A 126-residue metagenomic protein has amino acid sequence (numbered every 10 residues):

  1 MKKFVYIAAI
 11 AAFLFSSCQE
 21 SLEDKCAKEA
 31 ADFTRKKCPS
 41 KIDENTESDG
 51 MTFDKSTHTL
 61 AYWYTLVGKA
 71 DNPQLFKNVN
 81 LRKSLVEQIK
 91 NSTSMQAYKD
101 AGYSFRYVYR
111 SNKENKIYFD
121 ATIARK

Functional and structural regions predicted by a protein language model:
K2-A8: Sec-dependent signal peptide recognition, specifically the positively charged N-region followed immediately by
C18-L22: Bacterial signal peptide processing site
A27-E47: Post-signal peptide N-terminal segment of mature Sec-exported envelope proteins
A31, N72-Y98: Short, non-transmembrane amphipathic alpha-helical segments
I42-G68: Short edge beta-strands and adjacent turn/loop segments
I89-I117: A short amphipathic beta-strand at an alpha->beta junction
E114-K126: Short, low-complexity, Pro/Ser/Thr/Gly-rich segments in the mature regions of secreted, periplasmic
